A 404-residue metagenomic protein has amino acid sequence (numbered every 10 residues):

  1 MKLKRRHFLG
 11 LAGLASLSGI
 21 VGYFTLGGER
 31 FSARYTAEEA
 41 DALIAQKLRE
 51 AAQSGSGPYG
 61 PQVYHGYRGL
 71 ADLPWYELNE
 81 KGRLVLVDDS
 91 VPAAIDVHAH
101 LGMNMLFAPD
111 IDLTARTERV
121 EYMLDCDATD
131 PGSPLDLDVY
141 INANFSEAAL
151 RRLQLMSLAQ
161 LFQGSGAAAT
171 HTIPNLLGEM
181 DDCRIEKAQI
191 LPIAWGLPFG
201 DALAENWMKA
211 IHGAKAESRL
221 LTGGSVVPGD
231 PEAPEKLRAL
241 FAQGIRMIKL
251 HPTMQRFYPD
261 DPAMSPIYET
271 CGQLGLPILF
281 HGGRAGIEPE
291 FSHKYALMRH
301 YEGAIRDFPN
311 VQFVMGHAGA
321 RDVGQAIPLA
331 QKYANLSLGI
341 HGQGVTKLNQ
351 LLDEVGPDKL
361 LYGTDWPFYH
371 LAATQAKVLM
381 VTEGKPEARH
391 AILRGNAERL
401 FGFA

Functional and structural regions predicted by a protein language model:
L3-F24, T36-D88, P92, A115-G166 (+4 more regions): Mid-to-C-terminal alpha-helical segments outside catalytic/metal-binding sites
A71, E186-F280, R284: Active-site gating/metal-coordination segments in enzymes
I95-V97, L191, G223-S225, F313-G316 (+2 more regions): Active-site neighborhood of phospho(di)ester-bond hydrolases with catalytic His/Asp-centered motifs
H98, M180, C271, D365 (+2 more regions): Conserved, mostly hydrophobic/aromatic
H98-N104, H281, H317: Histidine-centered divalent metal-coordination motifs
H171-L176, A204-K209, A233-P234, L297-Y301 (+2 more regions): Alpha-helical scaffolding within the catalytic cores of extracellular/periplasmic polymer-degrading hydrolases
G213-R219, R306-V311, Q331-A334, T382-E387: Short helix-capping segments at alpha-helix termini
I245-P252, F257-L361: Catalytic pocket-lining loop regions of alpha/beta-barrel enzymes, especially the amidohydrolase/enolase/GH5 lineages
